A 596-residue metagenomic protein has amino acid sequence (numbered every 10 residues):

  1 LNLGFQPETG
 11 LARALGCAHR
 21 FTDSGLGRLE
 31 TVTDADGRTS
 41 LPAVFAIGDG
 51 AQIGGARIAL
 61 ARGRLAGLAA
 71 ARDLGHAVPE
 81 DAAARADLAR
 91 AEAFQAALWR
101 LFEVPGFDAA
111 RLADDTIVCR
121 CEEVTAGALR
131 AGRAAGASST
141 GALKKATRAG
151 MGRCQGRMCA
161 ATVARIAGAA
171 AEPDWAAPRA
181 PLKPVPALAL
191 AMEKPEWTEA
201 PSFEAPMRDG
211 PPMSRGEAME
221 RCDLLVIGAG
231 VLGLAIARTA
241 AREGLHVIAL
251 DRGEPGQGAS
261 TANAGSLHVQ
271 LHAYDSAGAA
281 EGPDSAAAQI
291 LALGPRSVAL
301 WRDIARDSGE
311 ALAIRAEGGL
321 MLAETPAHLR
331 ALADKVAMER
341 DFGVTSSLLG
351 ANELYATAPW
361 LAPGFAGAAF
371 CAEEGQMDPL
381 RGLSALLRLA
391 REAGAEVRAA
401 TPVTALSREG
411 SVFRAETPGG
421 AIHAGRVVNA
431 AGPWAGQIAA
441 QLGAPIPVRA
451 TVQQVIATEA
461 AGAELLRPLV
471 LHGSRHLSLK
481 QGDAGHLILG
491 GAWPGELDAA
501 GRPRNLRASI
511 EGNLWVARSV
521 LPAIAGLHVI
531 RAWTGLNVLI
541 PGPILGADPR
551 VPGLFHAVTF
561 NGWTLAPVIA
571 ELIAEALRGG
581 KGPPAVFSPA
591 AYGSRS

Functional and structural regions predicted by a protein language model:
L1-D23, L41, A46-G48, G55 (+4 more regions): C-terminal catalytic lobe of FAD-dependent flavoproteins
A46, G50, G54-I58, R72-P79 (+1 more regions): Active-site lid/adjacent beta-loop-alpha segment flanking the redox-cofactor pocket in flavoenzymes
L143, E310-M321, K335, F342 (+3 more regions): Helix-loop-beta segment of a Rossmann-like dinucleotide-binding subdomain
R221-A249: N-terminal Rossmann-like FAD-binding beta1-loop-alpha1 element of flavoenzymes
A241-N263: Glycine-rich FAD pyrophosphate-binding loop
Q257, A421-L466: Central helical "cap/lid" subdomain
S266-E353, H476: Dinucleotide-binding Rossmann-like beta1-alpha1 core, especially the glycine-rich loop that anchors the ADP
A368-G425, W434: Helical element adjacent to the flavin cofactor pocket in flavoenzyme catalytic cores
